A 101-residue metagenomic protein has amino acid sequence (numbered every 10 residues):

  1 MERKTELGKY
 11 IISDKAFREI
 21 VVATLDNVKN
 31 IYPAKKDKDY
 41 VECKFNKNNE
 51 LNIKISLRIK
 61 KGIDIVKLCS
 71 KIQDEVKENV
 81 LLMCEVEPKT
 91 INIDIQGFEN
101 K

Functional and structural regions predicted by a protein language model:
E2-N46: N-proximal, solvent-exposed amphipathic alpha-helical segments enriched in charged/polar residues
R3-L7, K54, R58-K61: A short, mixed-charge helix-start or loop-turn motif at secondary-structure junctions
K29, G62-I65, M83, N100-K101: Short beta-strands and strand-coil junctions in structured, solvent-facing domains, enriched
I31-R58, I93-G97: Short edge beta-strands and adjacent turn/loop segments
K54, C69-I72, N100: Conserved N-terminal glycine/acidic-rich loop preference
L57-K61, V66, T90-I91: Protein-protein interaction and targeting regions used for scaffolding, dimerization, and localization
I65-C84: Short, non-transmembrane amphipathic alpha-helical segments
L82-K101: A short amphipathic beta-strand at an alpha->beta junction
